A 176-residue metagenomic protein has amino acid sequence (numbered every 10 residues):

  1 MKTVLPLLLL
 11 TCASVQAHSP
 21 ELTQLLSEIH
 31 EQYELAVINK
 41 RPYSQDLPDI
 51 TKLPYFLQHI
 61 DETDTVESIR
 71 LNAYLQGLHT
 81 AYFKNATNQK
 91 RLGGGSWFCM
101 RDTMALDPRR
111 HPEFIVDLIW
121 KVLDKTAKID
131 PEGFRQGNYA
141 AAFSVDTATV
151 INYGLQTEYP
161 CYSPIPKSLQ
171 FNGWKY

Functional and structural regions predicted by a protein language model:
T3-A13: Sec-dependent N-terminal signal peptides
V15-S19: Boundary at the C-terminal end of the N-terminal hydrophobic targeting segment
E21-K125, G154: Short N-proximal segments of mature Sec-exported proteins
H111-T149: Papain-like cysteine protease catalytic cores
A140-Y176: C-terminal partner/receptor-binding element of secreted or periplasmic proteins
